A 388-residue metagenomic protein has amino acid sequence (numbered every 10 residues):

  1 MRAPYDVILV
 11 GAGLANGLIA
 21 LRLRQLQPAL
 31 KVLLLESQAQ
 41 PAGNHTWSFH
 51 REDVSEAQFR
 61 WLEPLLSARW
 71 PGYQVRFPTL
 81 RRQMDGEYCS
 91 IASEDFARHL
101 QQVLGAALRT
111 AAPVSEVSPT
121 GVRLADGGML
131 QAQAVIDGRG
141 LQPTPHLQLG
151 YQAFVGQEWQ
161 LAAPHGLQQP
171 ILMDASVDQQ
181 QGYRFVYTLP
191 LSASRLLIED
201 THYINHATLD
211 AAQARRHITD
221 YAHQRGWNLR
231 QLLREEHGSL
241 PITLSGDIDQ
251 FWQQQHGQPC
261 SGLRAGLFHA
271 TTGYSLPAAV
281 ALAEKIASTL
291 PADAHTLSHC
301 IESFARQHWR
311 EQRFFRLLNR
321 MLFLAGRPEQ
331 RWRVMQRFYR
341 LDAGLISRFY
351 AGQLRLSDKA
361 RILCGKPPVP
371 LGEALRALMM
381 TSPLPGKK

Functional and structural regions predicted by a protein language model:
R2-L34: N-terminal Rossmann-like FAD-binding beta1-loop-alpha1 element of flavoenzymes
A15, Q40, Q142: Conserved Rossmann-like nucleotide-cofactor binding loop
R22-L26, L33-T79, V155: N-terminal FAD cofactor-binding segment of flavoenzymes
D53-P119: A conserved beta-strand/loop capping segment in the N-terminal third of enzymes that catalyze redox or closely related
A107-R230, G246-I248: Predominantly flavin-linked oxidoreductase catalytic cores and closely associated redox partners
Q180-Y183, S239-C260, R310, F314 (+1 more regions): FAD-binding beta-loop-beta segment adjacent to the flavin cofactor pocket
I204-T289: FAD/FMN-dependent oxidoreductases across multiple families
E284-K388: C-terminal helical "tail/cap" subdomain of flavin- and related membrane-associated enzymes
